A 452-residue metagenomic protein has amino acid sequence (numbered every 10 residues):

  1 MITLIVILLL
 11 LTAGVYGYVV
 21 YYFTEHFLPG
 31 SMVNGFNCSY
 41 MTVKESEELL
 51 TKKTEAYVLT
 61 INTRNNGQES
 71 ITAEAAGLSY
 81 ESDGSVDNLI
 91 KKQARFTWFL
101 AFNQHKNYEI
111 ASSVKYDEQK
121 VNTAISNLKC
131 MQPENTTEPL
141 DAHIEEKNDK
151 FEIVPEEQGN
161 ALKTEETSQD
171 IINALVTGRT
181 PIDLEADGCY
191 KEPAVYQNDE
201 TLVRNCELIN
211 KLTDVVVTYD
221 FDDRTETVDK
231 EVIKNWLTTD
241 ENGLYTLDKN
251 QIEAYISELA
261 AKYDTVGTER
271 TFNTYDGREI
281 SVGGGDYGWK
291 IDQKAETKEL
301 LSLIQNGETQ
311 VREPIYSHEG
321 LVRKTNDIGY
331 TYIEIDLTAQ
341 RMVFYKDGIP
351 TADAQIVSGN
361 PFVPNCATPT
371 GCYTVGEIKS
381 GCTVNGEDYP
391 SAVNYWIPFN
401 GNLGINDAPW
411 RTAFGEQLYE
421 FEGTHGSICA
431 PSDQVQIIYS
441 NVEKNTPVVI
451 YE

Functional and structural regions predicted by a protein language model:
M1-Y373, E377-S391, Y395, V442-K444 (+1 more regions): Surface-exposed, secretory/extracytoplasmic low-complexity segments enriched in Ser/Thr/Asn/Gly/Pro
A254, A367-T368, N385-E452: Exported/periplasmic cell-wall-interacting domains
